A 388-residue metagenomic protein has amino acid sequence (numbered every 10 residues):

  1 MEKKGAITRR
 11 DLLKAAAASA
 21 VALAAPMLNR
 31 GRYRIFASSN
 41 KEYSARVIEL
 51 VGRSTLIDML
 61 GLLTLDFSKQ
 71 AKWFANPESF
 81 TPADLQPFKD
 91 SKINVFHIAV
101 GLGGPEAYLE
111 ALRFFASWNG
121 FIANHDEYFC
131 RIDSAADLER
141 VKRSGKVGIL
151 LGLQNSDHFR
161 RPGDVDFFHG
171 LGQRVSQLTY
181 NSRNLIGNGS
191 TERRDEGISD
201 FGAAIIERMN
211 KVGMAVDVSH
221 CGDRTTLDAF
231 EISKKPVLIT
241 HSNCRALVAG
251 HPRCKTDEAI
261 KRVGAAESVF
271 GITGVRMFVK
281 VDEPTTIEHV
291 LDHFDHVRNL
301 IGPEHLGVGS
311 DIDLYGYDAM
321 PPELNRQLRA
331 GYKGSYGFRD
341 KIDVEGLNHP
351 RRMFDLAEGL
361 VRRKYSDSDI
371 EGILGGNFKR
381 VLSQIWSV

Functional and structural regions predicted by a protein language model:
A6-R193, A249-V388: N-terminal hydrophobic targeting/anchoring segments and the immediately downstream early-domain regions of hydrolases
D157-F159, F167-R253: Divalent metal-binding pocket/active-site signature
